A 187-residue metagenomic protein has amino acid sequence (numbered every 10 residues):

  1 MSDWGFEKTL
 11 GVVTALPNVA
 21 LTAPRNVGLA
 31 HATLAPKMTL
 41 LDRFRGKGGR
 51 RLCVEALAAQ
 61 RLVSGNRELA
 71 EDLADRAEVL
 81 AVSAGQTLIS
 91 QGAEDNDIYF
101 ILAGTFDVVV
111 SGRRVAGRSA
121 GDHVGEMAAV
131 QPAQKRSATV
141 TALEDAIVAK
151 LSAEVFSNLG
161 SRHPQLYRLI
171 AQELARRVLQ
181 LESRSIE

Functional and structural regions predicted by a protein language model:
M1-E187: Cytosolic regulatory regions built on CNB/CRP/Popeye-like sensor folds
